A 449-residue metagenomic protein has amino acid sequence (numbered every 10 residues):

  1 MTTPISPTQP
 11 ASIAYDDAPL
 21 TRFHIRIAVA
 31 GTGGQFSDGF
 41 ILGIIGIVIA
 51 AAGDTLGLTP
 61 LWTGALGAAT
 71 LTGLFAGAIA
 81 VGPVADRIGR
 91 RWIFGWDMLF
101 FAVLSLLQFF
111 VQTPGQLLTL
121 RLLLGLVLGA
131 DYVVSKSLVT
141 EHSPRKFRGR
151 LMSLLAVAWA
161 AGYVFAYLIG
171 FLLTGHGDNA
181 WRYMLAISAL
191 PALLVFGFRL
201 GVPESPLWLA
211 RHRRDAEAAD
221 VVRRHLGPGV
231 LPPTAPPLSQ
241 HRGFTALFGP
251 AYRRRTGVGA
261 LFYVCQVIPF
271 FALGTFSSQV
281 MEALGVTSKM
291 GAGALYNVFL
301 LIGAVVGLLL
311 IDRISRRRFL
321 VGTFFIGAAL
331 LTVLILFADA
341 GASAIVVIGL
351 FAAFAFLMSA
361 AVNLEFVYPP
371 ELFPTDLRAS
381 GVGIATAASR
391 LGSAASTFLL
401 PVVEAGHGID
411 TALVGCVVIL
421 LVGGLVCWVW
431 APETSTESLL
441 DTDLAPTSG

Functional and structural regions predicted by a protein language model:
M1-G449: Transmembrane-helix signature of 12-pass secondary carriers
